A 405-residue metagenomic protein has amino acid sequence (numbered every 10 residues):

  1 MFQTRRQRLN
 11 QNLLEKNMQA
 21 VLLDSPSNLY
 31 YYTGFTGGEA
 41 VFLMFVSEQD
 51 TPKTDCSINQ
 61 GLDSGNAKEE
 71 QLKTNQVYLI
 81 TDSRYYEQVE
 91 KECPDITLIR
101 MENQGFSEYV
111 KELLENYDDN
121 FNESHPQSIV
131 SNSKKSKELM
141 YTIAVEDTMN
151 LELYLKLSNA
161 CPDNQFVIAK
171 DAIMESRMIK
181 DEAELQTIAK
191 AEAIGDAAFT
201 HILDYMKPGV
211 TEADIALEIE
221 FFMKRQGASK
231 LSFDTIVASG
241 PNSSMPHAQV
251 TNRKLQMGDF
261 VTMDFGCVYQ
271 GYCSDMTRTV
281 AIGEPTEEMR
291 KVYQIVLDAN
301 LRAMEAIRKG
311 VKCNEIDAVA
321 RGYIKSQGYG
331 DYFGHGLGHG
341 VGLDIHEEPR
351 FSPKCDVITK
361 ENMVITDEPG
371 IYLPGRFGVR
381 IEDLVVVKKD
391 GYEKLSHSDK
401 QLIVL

Functional and structural regions predicted by a protein language model:
M1-L405: Active-site neighborhoods and metal-handling regions in enzymes and metal-associated proteins
